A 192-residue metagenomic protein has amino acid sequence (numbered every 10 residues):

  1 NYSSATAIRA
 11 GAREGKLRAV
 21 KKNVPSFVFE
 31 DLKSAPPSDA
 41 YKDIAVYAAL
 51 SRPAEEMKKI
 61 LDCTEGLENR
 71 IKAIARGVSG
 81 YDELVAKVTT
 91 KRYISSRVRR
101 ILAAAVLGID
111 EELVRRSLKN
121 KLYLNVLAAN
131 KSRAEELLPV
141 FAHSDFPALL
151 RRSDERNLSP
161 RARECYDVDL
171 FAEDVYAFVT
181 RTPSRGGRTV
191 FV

Functional and structural regions predicted by a protein language model:
N1-V192: Active-site cores that bind ATP or allylic diphosphates and position pyrophosphate for catalysis
